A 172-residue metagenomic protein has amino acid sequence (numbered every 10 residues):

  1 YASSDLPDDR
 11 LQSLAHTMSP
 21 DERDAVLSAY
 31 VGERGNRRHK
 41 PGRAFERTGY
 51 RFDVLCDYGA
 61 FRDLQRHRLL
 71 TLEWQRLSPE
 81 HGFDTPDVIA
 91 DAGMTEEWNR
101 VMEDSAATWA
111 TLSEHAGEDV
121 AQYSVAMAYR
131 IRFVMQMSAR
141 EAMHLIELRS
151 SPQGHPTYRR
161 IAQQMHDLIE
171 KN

Functional and structural regions predicted by a protein language model:
Y1-N172: A conserved ligand/cofactor-binding region detector
